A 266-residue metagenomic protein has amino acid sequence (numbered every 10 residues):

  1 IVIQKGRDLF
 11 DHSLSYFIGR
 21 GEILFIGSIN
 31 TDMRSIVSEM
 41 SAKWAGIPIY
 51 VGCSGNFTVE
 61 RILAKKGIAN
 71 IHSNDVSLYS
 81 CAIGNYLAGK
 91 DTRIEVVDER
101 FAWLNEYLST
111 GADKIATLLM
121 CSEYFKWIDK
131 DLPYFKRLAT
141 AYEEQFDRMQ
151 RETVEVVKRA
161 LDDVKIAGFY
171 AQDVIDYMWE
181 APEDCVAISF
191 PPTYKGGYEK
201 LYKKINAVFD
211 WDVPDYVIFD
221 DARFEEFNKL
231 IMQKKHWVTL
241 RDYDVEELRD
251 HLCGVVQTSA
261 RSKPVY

Functional and structural regions predicted by a protein language model:
G6-G46, Y50-V51, G55-I62, S80 (+1 more regions): S-adenosyl-L-methionine
I47-I49, N70-I71, C185-A187, M232-L240: Hydrophobic beta-strand segments of well-ordered beta-sheets in folded domains
I49-L63, S73-S77, E183-L201: Conserved proline-anchored active-site loop of SAM-dependent methyltransferases that bridges a beta-strand
N70-K165, Y194-D210: Class I S-adenosyl-L-methionine-dependent methyltransferase module
A171-D176: Conserved SAM/SAH-binding loop
Y177-A181: Short conserved loop adjoining the S-adenosyl-L-methionine
V186, Y194-V238: SAM-dependent methyltransferase catalytic-core segment centered on the flexible catalytic loop and adjoining short
D221-P264: Conserved Class I SAM-dependent methyltransferase catalytic core
